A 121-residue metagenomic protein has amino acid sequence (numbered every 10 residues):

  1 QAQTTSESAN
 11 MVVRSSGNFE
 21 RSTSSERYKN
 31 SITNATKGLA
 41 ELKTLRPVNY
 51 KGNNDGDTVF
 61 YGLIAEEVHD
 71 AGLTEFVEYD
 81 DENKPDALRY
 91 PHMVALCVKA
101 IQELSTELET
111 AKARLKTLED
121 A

Functional and structural regions predicted by a protein language model:
Q1, S22, S105-L108: Short sequence segments immediately N-terminal to proteolytic processing junctions that release a mature
Q1-E7, A35: Disulfide-braced loops of extracellular cysteine-rich modules
A2-T4, N18, P47, D55 (+1 more regions): Acidic glycine-/aspartate-rich tracts in secreted/extracellular proteins
N10-R14: Small-residue hinge/turn detector
S16-R27: Short, surface-exposed terminal/edge motifs of secreted or surface/virion proteins that either
N30-T44: Periplasmic N-terminal gating module of Gram-negative TonB-dependent outer-membrane receptors
A65-K84: Active-site and glycan-interaction determinants of carbohydrate-active enzymes
E78-A121: C-terminal intramolecular chaperone/auto-processing assembly modules
